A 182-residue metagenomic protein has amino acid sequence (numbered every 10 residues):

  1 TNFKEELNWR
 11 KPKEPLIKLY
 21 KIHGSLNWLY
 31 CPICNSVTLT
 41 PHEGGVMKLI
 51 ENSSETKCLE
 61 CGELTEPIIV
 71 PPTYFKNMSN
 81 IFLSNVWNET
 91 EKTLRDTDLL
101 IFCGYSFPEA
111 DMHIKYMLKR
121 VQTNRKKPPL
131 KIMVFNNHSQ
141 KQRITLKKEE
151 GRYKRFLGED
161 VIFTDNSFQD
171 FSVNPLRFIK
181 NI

Functional and structural regions predicted by a protein language model:
T1-Y74, M78-F82: Extended, H/D-rich, highly charged conserved domains that either
C58-C61, N77, I81-I182: SIR2/sirtuin-family catalytic core signature
